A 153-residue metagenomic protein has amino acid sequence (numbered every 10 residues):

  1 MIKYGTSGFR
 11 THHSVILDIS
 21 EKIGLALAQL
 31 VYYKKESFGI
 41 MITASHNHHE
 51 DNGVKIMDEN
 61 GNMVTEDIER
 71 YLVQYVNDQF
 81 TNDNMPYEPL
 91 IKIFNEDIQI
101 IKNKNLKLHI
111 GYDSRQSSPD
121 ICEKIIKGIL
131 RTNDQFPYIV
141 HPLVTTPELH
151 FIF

Functional and structural regions predicted by a protein language model:
M1-F153: Non-catalytic beta/alpha edge segments that cap or flank active sites
